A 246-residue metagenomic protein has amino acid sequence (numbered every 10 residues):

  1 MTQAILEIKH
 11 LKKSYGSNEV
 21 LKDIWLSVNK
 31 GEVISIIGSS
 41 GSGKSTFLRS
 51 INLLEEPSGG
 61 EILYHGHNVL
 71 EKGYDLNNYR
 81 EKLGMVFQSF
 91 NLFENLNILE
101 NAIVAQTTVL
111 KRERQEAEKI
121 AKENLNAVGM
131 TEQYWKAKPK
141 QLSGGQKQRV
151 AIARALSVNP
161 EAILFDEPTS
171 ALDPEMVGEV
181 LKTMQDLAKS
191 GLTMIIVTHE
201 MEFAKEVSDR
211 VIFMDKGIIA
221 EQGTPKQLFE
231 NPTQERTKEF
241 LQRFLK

Functional and structural regions predicted by a protein language model:
N52: Helix-to-loop junction immediately C-terminal to a conserved catalytic motif
G60-E71: Conserved ABC transporter NBD signature motif
N68, R114-Q133: Conserved ABC ATPase "signature" region
V69-G84, K189, N231-P232: ABC ATPase NBD coupling module
K138-L142, Q146: Conserved ABC ATPase signature
N159: Conserved catalytic motifs of ABC-family nucleotide-binding domains
